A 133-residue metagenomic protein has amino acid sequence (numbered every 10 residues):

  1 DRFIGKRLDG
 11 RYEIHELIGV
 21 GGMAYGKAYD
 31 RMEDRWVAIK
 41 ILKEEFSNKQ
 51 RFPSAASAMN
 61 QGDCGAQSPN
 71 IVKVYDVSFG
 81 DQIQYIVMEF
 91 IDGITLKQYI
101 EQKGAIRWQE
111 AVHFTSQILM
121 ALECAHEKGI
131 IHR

Functional and structural regions predicted by a protein language model:
I14-G21: Protein kinase glycine-rich loop
G19, A58, A66-N70, I83 (+1 more regions): Flexible N-lobe loop architecture of eukaryotic-like protein kinase catalytic domains
Y29-W36: Conserved N-lobe loop of protein kinases adjacent to the ATP-binding glycine-rich P-loop
K43-G65: AlphaC helix of the eukaryotic protein kinase fold
V77: Activation-segment/catalytic-loop signature of the eukaryotic protein kinase fold
D81-T95, Y99: Conserved short submotifs of the Hanks-type protein kinase catalytic core that shape the nucleotide-binding pocket
F114-T115: Activation segment signature within eukaryotic-like protein kinase domains
I118-I130: Protein kinase catalytic-loop region centered on the HRD/HxD motif
